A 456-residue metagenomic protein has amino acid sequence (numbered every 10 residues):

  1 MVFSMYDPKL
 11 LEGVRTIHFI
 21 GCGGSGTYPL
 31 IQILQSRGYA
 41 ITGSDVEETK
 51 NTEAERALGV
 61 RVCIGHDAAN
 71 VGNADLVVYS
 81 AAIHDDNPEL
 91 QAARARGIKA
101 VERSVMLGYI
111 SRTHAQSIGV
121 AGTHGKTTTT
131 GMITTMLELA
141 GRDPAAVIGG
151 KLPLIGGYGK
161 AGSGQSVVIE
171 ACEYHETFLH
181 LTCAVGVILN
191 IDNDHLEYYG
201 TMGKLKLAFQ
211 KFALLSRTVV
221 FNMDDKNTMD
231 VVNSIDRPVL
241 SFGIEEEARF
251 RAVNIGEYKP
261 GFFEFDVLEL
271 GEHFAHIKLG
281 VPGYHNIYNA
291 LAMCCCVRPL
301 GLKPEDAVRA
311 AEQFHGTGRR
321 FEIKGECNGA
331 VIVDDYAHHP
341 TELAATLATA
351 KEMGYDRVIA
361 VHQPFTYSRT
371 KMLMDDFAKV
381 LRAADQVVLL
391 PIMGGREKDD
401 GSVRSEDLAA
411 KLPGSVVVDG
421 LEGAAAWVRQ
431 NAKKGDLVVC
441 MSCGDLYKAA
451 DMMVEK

Functional and structural regions predicted by a protein language model:
M1-E102, M106, K226, A248-V253 (+3 more regions): N-terminal leader/targeting and accessory segments in enzymes
V2-F3, L10-H18, G26-T27, I33 (+6 more regions): Nucleotide phosphate-binding/pyrophosphate-handling subdomain across enzymes that bind or process nucleotide phosphates
P8-L10, I33-Y39, E53-R56, N70 (+4 more regions): Phosphate-binding loop of NTP-binding sites
Y39-V46, V219-M223, A360-Q363, A384-G394: Short internal beta-strands
S44-D45, C63-H66, V101-G108, V147-G149 (+5 more regions): Beta-strand->loop->alpha-helix junctions that form or flank phosphate-binding loops in nucleotide-handling enzymes
A378-K434: C-terminal helical cap/extension that packs against the catalytic core of soluble nucleotide-cofactor enzymes
G423-E455: A glycine-rich beta-strand to alpha-helix segment that forms a phosphate/ribose-binding loop at ligand/cofactor sites
